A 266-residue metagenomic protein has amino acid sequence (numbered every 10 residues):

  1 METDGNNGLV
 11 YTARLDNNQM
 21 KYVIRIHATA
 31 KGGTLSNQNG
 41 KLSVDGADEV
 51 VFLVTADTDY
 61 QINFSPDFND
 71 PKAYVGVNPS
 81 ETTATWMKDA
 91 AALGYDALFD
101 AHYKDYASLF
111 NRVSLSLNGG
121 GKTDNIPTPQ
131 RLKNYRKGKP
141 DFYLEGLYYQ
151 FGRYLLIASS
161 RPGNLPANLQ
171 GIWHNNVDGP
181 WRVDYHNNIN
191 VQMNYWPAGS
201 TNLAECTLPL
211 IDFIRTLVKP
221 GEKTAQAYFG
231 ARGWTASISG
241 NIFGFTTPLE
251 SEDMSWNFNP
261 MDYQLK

Functional and structural regions predicted by a protein language model:
M1-L265: Aromatic-residue-lined binding/catalytic grooves and analogous aromatic/hydrophobic interfacial grooves in multimeric
